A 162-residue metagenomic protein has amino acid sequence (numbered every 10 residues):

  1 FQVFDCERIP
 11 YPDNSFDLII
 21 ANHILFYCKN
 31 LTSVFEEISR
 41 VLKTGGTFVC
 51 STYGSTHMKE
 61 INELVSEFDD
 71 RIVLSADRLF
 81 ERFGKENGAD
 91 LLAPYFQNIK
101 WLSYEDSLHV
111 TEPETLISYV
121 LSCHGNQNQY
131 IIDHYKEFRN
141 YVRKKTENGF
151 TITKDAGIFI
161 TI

Functional and structural regions predicted by a protein language model:
E7-I19: A short acidic, Gly/Pro-enriched loop at the edge of an enzyme's catalytic core that lines a small-molecule cofactor
D17-L31, T52-G54: A short SAM/SAH-binding and catalytic strip from SAM-dependent methyltransferases
F26-K29, S55-K59, F83, N87: Short alpha-helical
K29, K43, A93, Q97: Short conserved AdoMet
T32-T47: A short glycine-rich, Lys/Arg-flanked "PGG" loop and its adjoining helix->strand segment in the class I
T47-L74: Conserved class I S-adenosyl-L-methionine
L79-I162: Conserved Class I S-adenosyl-L-methionine
